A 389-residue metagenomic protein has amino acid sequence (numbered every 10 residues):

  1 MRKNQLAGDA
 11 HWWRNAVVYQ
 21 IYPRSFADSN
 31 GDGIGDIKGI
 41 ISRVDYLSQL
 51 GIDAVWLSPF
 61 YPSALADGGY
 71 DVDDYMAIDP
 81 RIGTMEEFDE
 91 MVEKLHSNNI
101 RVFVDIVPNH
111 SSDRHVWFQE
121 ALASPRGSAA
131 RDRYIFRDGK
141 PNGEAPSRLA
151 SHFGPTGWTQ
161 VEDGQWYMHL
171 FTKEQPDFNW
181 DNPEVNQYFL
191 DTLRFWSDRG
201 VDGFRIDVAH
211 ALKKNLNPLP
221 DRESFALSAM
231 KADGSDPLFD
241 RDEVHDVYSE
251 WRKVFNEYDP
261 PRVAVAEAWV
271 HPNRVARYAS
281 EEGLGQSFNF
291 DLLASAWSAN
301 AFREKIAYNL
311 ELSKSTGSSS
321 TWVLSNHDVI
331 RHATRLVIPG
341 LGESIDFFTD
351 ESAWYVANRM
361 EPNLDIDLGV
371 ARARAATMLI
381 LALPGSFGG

Functional and structural regions predicted by a protein language model:
M1-G389: Active-site and adjacent substrate-binding regions of carbohydrate-active enzymes
